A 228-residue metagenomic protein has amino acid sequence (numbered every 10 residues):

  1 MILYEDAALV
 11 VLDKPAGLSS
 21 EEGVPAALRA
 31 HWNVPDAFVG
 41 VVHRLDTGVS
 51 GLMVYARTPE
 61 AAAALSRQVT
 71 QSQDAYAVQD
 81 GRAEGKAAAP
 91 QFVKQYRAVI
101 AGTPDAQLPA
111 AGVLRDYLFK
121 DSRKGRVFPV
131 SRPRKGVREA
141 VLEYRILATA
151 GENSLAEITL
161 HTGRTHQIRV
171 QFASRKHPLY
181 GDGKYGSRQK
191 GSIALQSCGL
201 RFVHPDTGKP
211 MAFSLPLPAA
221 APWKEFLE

Functional and structural regions predicted by a protein language model:
M1-K124, F128, R132-R138, A148-G151 (+2 more regions): RNA pseudouridine synthases
M1-L9, P15-E22, H161, T165-E228: Pseudouridine synthases involved in rRNA/tRNA modification
R97-V99, E143-R145, G199-R201: Residues located in well-ordered beta-strands
A101, I158-H161: A structural micro-motif recognizing beta-strand termini and the immediately following turn/loop segments
G112, D116, A140-L142, H166 (+1 more regions): Short beta-strand segments
K124-V127, E139, P178-Y185: Short Pro/Gly-enriched beta-strand edge/turn motifs at strand-loop
G151, A156-T159: Short histidine-centered loop motifs in beta-beta connectors
